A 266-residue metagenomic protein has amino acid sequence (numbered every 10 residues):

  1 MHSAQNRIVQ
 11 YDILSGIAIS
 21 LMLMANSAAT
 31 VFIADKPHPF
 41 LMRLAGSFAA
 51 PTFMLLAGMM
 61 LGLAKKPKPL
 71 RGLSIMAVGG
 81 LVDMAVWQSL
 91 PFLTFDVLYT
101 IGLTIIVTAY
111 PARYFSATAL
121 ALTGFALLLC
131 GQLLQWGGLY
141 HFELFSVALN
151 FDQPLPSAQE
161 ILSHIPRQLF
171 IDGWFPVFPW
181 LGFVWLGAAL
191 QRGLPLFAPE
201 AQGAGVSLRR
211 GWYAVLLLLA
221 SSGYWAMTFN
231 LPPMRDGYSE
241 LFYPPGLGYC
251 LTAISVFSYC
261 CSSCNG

Functional and structural regions predicted by a protein language model:
M1-G266: Alpha-helical transmembrane segments and their immediate juxtamembrane cytosolic regions
